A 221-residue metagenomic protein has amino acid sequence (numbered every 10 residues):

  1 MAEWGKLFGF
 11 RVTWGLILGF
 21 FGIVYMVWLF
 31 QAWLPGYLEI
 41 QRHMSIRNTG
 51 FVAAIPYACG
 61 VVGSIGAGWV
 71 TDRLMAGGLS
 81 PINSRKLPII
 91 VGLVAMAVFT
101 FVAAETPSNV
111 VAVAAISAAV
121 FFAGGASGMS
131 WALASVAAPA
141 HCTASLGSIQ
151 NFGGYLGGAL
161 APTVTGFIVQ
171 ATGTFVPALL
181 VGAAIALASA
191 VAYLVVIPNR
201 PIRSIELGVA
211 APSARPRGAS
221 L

Functional and structural regions predicted by a protein language model:
M1-I17, Q41, P212-G218: Juxtamembrane intracellular "pre-TM" segments in multi-pass secondary transporters
F10-A67, G124-S127, W131, S135 (+1 more regions): Extracytoplasmic gate region of multi-pass secondary transporters
L38-E39, V70-T71, M75, T165-G173: Interfacial helix-cap and linker-helix signal at transmembrane-aqueous boundaries of multi-pass secondary transporters
S45, S84-L87, F167-I185: A membrane-interface helix-boundary motif in multi-pass transporters
S45-T49, A53, A112, T143 (+1 more regions): Juxtamembrane helix-start elements in MFS-like secondary transporters
S64, S135-T174: A late C-terminal transmembrane helix in Major Facilitator Superfamily
L79-I82, I197-L221: Intrinsic disorder in cytosolic terminal tails and internal cytosolic loops of multi-pass membrane transporters
I82-S130: C-terminal transmembrane helical hairpin of 12-TM major facilitator-type secondary transporters
